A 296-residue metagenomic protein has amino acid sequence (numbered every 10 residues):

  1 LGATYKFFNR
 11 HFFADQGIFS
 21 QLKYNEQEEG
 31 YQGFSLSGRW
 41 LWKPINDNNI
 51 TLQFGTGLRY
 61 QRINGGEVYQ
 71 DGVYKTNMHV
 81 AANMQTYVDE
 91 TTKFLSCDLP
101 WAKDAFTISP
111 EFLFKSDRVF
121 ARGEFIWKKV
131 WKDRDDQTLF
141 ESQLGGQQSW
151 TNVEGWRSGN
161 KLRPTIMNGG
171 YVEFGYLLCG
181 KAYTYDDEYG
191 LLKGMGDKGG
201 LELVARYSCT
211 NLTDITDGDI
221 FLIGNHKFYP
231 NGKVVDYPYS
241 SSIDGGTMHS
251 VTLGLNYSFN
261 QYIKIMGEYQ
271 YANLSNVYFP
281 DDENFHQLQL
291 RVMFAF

Functional and structural regions predicted by a protein language model:
L1-L41, I45-N48, E67-P100, K227 (+1 more regions): Surface-exposed coil loops of outer-membrane beta-barrel proteins
F7-F13, E26-Q27, I45-F54, G65-G66 (+2 more regions): Short loop/turn motifs that connect adjacent beta-strands in outer-membrane beta-barrel proteins
H11, L22, N46, R62 (+3 more regions): Short loop/turn segments at secondary-structure transitions that flank enzyme active sites
D15, Q53-G57, A121-R122: A structural signal for short, well-ordered beta-strand segments and their strand-loop junctions that often border
G17-Q21, L58-R59, F125: Short, well-ordered beta-to-alpha junction loops that form the rim of enzyme active sites and present histidine/acidic
G33, T56, K103-A105: Short, surface-exposed loop/turn motifs at beta-strand boundaries within globular domains
R59-V68: Short, conserved secondary-structure transition motifs
D71-F296: Outer-membrane beta-barrel pore domains
